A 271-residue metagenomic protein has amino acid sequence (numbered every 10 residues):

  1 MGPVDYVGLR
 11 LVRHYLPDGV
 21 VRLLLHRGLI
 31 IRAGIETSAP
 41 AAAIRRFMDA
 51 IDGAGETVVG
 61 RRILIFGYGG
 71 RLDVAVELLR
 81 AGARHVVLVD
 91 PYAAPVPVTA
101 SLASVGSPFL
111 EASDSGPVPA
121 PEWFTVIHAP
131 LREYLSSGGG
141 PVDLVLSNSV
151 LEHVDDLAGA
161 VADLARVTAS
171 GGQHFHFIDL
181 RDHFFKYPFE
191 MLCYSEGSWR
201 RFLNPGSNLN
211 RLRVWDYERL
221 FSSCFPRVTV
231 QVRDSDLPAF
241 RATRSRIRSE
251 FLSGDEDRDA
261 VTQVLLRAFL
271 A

Functional and structural regions predicted by a protein language model:
V58-G70: Conserved class I S-adenosyl-L-methionine
D73-Y134: Class I SAM-dependent methyltransferase SAM/SAH-binding core
R132-V145: A short acidic, Gly/Pro-enriched loop at the edge of an enzyme's catalytic core that lines a small-molecule cofactor
V145-L146, F175: Hydrophobic beta-strand segment of the Class I
A158-Q173: A short glycine-rich, Lys/Arg-flanked "PGG" loop and its adjoining helix->strand segment in the class I
Q173-S198: Conserved class I S-adenosyl-L-methionine
D182, G197-D216: Acceptor-substrate binding/catalytic loop of class I
R219, V228-A271: A C-terminal cap/extension of S-adenosyl-L-methionine-dependent methyltransferases that defines the acceptor-substrate
